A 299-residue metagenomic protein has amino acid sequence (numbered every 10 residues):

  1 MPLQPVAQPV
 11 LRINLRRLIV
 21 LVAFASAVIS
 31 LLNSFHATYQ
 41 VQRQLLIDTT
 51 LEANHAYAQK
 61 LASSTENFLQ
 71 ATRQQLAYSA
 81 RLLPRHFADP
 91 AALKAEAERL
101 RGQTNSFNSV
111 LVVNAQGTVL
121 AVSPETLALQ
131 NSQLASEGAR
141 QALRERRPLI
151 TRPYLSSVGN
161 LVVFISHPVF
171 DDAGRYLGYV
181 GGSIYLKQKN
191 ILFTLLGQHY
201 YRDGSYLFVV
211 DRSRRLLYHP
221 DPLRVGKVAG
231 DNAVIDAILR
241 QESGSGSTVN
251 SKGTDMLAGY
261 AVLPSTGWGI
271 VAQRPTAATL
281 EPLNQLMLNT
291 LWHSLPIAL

Functional and structural regions predicted by a protein language model:
P2-Q44, L291-L299: Extreme N-terminal signal-anchor transmembrane helix of membrane signaling/transducer proteins, especially in bacteria
I19, E52-Q59, F68-L149, L192-L196: Extracytoplasmic/periplasmic sensory segments of membrane signal-transduction proteins
V20, S34-Y57, L61-F68, P84 (+3 more regions): Juxtamembrane interface helices immediately C-terminal to a transmembrane segment
D89-S106, T126, A135-E137, L155-S157 (+5 more regions): Solvent-exposed, extracytoplasmic
V113-P124, V210, R214-P220, G259-Y260: Amphipathic coiled-coil signal-relay and dimerization helices
L149, G159-V169, K252-A261, W268: A short beta-strand signature within small-molecule sensing/ligand-binding domains used in signal transduction
F164, Y179-S183, G269-Q273: Short hydrophobic beta-strand segments that form the core of ligand-binding sensory/regulatory domains
R212, P222-H293: Extracellular/periplasmic juxtamembrane segments that couple receptor/chemosensory ectodomains to their
